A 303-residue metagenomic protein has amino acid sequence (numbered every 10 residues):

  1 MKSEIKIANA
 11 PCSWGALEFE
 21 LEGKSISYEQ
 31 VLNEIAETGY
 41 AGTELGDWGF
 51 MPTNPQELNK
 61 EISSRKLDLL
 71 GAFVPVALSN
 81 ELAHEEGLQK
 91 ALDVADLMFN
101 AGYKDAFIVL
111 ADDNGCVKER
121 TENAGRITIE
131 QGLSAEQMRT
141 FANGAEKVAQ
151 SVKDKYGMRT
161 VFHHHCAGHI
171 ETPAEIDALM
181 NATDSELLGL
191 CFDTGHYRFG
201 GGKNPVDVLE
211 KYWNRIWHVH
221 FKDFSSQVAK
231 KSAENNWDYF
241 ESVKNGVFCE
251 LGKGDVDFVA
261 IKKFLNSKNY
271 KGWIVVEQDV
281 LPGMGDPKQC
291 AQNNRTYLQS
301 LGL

Functional and structural regions predicted by a protein language model:
I5-P11, T43-L45, L69-V74, A106-L110 (+4 more regions): Hydrophobic faces of well-ordered beta-strands that scaffold small-molecule active sites in alpha/beta enzyme cores
N9, I35, T43, I62 (+6 more regions): Conserved, mostly hydrophobic/aromatic
S13-S27, S79-E86, E130-R139, E250-G252: Active-site mouth loops of central-metabolism enzymes
E20-I35, G87-L97, G201-E210, F258-I261: Short, acidic/polar
S27-G49, A101-K104: Catalytic domains of carbohydrate-active enzymes, especially glycoside hydrolases
G42-S63: Glycine-rich, proline-tolerant flexible connector loops at the mouths of alpha/beta enzymes
G42-T43, A142-C249, D255: Acidic/histidine-rich catalytic cores of soluble enzymes
D68, A83-L190: Active-site acidic/histidine proton-transfer and metal-coordination neighborhood in alpha/beta enzyme cores
